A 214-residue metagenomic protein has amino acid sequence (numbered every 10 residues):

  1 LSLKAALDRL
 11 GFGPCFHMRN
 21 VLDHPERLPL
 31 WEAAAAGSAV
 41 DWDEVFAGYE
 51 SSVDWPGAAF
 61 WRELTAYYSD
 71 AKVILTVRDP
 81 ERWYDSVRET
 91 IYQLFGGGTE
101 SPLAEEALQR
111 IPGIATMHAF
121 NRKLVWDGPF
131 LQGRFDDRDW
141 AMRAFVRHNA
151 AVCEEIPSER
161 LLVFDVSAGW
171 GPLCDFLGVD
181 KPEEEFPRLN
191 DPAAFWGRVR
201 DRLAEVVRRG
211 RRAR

Functional and structural regions predicted by a protein language model:
L1-A47: PAPS-dependent sulfotransferase catalytic core
L3-L10, T65, S86-T90, F164-K181: PAPS/PAP-binding and catalytic site of the sulfotransferase fold
M18, V53-G57, V77-R78, F164-S167: Short His-Asn-centered micro-motif
D41-E44, V53-P56, W140-H148: Soluble or luminal CAZymes and related metallo-dependent hydrolases
L64-V87, L173: Conserved phosphate-donor/acceptor-positioning beta-strand/loop module used by diverse small-molecule
A71, R78, G133-R143, C153-P172 (+1 more regions): Phosphate-binding beta-loop-alpha motif at adenosine-nucleotide cofactor sites
D85-E159: PAPS-dependent sulfotransferase catalytic domain
A104-G128, P182-R214: PAPS-dependent sulfotransferase catalytic core
